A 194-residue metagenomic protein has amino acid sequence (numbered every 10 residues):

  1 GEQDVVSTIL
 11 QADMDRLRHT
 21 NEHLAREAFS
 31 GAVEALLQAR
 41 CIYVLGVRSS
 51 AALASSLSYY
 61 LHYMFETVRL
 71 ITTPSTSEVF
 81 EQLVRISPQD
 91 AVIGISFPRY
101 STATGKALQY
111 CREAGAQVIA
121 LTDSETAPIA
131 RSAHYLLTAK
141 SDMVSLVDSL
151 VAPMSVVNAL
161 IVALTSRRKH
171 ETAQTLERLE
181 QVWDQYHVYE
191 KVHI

Functional and structural regions predicted by a protein language model:
G1-E27: HTH-adjacent hinge/linker in prokaryotic transcriptional regulators
D4, E27-A32, E78-E81: Short, charged beta->alpha transition segments
E27-R40, I86: Glycine-rich phosphate/diphosphate-binding loops that line cofactor/substrate pockets in enzymes
R40-S155, A159-R168: Glycine-rich phosphate-binding loops that contact phosphosugars or nucleotide phosphates
H170-I194: A short, charged, Gly/Pro-tolerant segment at domain boundaries
